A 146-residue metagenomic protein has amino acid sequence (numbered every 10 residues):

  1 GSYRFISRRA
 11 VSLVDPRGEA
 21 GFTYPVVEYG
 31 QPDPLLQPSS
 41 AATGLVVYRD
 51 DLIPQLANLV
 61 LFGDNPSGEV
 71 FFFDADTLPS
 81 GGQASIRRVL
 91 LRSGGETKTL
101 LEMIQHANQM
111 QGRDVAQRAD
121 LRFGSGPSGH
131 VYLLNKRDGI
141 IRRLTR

Functional and structural regions predicted by a protein language model:
G1-D114, R118: Beta-propeller domain segments
R122-R146: Blade-level signature of beta-propeller repeat domains, shared across WD40, Kelch, NHL, RCC1 and BNR/Asp-box propellers
